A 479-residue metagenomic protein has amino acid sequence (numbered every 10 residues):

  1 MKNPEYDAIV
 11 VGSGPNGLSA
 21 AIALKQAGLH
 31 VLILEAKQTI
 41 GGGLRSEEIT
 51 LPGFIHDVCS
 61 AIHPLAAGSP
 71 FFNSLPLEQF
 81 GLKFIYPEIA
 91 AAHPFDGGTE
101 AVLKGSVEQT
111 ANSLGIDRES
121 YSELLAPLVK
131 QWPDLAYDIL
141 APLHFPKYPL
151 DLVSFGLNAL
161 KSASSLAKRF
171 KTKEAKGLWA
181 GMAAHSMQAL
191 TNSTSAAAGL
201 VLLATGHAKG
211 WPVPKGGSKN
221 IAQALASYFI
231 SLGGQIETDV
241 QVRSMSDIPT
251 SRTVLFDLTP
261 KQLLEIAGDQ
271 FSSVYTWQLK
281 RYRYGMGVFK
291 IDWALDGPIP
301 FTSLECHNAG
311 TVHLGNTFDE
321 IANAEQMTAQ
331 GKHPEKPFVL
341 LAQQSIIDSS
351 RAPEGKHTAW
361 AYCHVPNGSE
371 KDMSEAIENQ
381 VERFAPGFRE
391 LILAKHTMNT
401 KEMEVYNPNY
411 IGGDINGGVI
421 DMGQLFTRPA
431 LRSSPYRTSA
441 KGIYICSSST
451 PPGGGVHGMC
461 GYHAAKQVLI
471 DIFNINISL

Functional and structural regions predicted by a protein language model:
M1-A8, A27, Q424-L425, L431 (+1 more regions): Extreme N-terminal leader/targeting segments of oxidoreductases
K2-K130: N-terminal glycine-rich phosphate/pyrophosphate-binding loop and immediately adjacent elements
D96-S193: Rossmann-like flavin
S120, P298-I299, K332-E335, S369-P408: Flavin-binding catalytic cores
K176-A189, E335-L340, G387-P451: A glycine-rich dinucleotide-binding beta-alpha-beta segment and adjacent secondary-structure elements that constitute
L202-R243: Helical element adjacent to the flavin cofactor pocket in flavoenzyme catalytic cores
V240-A352: Mid-domain catalytic core of redox enzymes that form a hydrophobic substrate pocket/lid adjacent to a catalytic redox
S448-L469: A conserved FAD-binding loop/helix module that cradles the flavin
